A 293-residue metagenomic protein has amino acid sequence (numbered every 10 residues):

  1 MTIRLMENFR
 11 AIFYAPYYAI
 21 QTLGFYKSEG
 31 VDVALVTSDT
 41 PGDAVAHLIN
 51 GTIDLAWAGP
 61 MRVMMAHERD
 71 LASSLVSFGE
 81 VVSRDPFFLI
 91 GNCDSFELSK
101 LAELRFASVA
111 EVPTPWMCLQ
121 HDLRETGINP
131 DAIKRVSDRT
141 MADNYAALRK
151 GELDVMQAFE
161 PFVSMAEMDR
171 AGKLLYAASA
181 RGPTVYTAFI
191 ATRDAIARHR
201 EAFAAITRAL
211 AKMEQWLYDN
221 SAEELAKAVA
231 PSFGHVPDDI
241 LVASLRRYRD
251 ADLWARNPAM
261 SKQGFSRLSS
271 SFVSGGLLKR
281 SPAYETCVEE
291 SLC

Functional and structural regions predicted by a protein language model:
M1-A34, A255, F265-C293: N-terminal hydrophobic or amphipathic helices and topogenic motifs
T2-I128, R135-D138, D154-E160, K173-L174 (+1 more regions): Short, glycine-/small- and polar/acidic-enriched structural segments that line small-molecule recognition paths
Y18, M64, Q120, S164-E167 (+3 more regions): Predominant activation on well-ordered alpha-helical scaffold segments within soluble catalytic domains
Q21, L48, H67-E68, L148 (+5 more regions): Hydrophobic residues in alpha-helical segments
I53, W57, R149-K150, Y248-K262 (+1 more regions): Short amphipathic alpha-helical segments at helix boundaries and their inter-helical linkers
D143-F233: Pocket-lining segment of extracytoplasmic ligand-binding domains
A197-K279: Secondary-structure end/capping motifs
